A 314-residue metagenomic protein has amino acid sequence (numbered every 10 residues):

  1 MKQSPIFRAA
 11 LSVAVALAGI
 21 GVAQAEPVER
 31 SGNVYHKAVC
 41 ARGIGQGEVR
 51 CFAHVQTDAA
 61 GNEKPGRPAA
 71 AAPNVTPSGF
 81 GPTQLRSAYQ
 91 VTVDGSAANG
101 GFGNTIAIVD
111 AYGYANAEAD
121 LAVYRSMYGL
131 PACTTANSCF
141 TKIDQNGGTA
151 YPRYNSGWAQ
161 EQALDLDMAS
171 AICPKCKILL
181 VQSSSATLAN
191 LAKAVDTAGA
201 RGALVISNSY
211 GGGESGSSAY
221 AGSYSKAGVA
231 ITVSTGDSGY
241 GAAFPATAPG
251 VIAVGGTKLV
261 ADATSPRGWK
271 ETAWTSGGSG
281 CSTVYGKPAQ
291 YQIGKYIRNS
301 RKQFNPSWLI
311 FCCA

Functional and structural regions predicted by a protein language model:
K2-A10: Bacterial N-terminal signal peptides that target proteins for export
A10-G19: Bacterial N-terminal signal peptides
A23-I172, I178-S184, S209, A230-T232: N-terminal zymogen propeptides
A171-I172, L179-A314: Extracellular protease catalytic domains of secreted zymogens
